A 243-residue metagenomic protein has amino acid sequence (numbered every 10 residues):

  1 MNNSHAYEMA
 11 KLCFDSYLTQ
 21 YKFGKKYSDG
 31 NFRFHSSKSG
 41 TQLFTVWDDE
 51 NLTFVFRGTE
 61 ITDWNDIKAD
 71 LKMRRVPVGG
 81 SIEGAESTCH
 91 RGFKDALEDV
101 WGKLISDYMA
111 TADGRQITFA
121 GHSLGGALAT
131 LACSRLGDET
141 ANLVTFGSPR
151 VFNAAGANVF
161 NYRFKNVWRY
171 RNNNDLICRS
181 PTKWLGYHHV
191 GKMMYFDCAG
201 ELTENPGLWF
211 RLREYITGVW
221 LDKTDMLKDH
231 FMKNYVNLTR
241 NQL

Functional and structural regions predicted by a protein language model:
M1-A120, L124-L243: Non-catalytic, mobile gating and regulatory segments of ester bond hydrolases
